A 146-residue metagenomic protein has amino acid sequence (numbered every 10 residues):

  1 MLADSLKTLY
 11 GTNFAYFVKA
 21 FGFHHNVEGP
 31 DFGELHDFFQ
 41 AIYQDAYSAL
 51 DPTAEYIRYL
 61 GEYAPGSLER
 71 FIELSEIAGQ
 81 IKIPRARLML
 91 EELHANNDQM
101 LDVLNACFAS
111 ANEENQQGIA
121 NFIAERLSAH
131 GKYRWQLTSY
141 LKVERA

Functional and structural regions predicted by a protein language model:
S5-L6, Y16-K19, D51, E55 (+1 more regions): Acidic/histidine-rich alpha-helical segments that form the ligand environment of transition-metal centers
T12, R58-G66, N96-Q99, A146: Alpha-helix capping/hinge segments and adjacent helical runs
A20-D31, C107-N115, L141-E144: Secondary-structure edge/capping motif, primarily at the C-terminal ends of alpha-helices and the immediately following
N26, G33, E62-R85: Short, helix-capping/interhelical loops that line the mouth of catalytic, cofactor-, or ligand-binding pockets
G29-F39, Q117-A120: Short, surface-exposed loop/turn segments at secondary-structure junctions
E34-R70, L137-Y140: Conserved alpha-helical segments that form or flank metal/cofactor-binding pockets of metalloenzymes
A120-A146: Short, contiguous alpha-helical
